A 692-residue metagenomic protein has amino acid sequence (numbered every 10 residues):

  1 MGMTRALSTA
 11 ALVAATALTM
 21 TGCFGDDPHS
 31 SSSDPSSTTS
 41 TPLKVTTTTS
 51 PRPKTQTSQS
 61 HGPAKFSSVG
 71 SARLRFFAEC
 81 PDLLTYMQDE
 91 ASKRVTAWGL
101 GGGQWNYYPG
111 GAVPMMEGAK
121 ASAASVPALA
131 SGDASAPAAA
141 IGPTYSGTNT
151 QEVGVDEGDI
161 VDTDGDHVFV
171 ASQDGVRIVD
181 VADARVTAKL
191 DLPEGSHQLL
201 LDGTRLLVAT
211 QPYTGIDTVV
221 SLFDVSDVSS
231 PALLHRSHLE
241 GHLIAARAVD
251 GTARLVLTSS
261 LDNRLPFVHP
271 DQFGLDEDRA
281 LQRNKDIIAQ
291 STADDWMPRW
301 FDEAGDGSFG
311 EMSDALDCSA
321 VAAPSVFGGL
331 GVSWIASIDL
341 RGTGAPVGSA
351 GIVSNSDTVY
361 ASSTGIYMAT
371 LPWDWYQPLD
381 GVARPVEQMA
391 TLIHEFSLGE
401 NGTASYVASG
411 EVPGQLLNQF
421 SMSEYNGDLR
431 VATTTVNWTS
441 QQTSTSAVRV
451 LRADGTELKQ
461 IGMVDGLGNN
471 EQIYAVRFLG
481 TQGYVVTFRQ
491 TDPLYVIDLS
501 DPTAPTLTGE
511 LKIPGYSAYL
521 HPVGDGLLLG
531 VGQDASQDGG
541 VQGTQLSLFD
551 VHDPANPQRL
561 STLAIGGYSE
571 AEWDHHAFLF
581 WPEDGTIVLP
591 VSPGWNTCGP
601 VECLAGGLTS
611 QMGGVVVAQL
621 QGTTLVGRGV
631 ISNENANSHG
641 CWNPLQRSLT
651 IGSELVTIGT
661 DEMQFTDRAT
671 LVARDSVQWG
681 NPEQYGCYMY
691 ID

Functional and structural regions predicted by a protein language model:
M1-G2, I565: Coil-to-alpha-helix initiation sites in intrinsically disordered, low-complexity, charged segments
G2-D26, T41: Secretory targeting and sorting signals
C23-D692: Beta-sheet-rich non-transmembrane sensory/scaffold domains
